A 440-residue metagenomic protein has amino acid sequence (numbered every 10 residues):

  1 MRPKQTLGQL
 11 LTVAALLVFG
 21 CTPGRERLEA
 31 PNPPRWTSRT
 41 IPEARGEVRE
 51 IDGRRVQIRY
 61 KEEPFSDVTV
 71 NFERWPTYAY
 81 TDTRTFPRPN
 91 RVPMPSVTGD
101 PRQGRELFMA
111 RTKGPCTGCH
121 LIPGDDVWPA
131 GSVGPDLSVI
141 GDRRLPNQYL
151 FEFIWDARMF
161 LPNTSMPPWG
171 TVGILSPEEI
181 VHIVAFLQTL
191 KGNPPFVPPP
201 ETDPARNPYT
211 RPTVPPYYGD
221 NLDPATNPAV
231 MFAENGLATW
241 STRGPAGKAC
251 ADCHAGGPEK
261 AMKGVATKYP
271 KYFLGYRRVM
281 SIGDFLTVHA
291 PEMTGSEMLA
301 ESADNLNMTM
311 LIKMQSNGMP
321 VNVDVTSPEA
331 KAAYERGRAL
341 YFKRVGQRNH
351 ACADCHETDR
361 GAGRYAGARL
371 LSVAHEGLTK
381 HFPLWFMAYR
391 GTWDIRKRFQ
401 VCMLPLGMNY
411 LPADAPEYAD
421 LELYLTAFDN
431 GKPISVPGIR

Functional and structural regions predicted by a protein language model:
R2-L11: Bacterial N-terminal signal peptides that target proteins for export
L16, C21-D100, F153, V184-A233 (+5 more regions): Post-cleavage N-terminal segment of exported redox proteins
Y78-P87, S96-P123, R211-G256, V321-S372 (+1 more regions): Sequence/structural segment immediately N-terminal to covalent heme-attachment motifs in c-type and related
A110-K113, I122, D156-F160, L311-M314: Glycine-rich, acidic and aromatic/proline-enriched surface loops and short helix-turn segments that act as binding
T117-W155, S165-T171, P216-Y217, M231 (+3 more regions): Gly/Gly-Pro-rich "capping" loops immediately C-terminal to redox-active cysteine motifs in periplasmic/lumenal
A238-S241, M293-E297, A339-F342, L406-Y410: Short, recurring structural edge motifs at helix starts
